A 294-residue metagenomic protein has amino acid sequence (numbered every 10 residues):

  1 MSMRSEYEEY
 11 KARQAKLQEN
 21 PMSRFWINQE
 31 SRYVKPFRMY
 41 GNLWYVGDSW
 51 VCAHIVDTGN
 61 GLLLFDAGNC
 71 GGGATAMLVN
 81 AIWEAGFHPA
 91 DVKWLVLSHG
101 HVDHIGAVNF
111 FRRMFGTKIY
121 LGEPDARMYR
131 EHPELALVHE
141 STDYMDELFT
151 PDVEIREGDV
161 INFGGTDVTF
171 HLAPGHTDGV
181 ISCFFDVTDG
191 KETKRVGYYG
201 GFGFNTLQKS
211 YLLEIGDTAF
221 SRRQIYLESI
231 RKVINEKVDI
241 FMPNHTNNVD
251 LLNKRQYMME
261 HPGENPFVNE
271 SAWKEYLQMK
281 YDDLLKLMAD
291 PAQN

Functional and structural regions predicted by a protein language model:
M1-N20, K93: N-terminal non-globular leader segments, chiefly Sec-dependent signal peptides
S2-E8, E264-N294: C-terminal regulatory/interaction regions
N20-R24, R32-Y33, R38-Y40, A76 (+3 more regions): Metallo-beta-lactamase
Q29-A85, S182-F204: Conserved beta-strand hairpin/beta-sheet module of binuclear metal-dependent hydrolase folds, prominently
N42, V56, D66, H99 (+6 more regions): Divalent metal-coordination and catalytic microenvironments
Y45, N60, N69-G71, V102 (+3 more regions): Short, glycine/acidic-enriched loop or turn micro-motifs at the edges of active sites
N69-G71, T150-D152, V160-F163, D167-M258 (+1 more regions): Metallo-beta-lactamase
G72-A76, I82-V160, M259-H261, N269 (+1 more regions): Active-site HxH/HxHxD metal-binding segment of metal-dependent hydrolases
